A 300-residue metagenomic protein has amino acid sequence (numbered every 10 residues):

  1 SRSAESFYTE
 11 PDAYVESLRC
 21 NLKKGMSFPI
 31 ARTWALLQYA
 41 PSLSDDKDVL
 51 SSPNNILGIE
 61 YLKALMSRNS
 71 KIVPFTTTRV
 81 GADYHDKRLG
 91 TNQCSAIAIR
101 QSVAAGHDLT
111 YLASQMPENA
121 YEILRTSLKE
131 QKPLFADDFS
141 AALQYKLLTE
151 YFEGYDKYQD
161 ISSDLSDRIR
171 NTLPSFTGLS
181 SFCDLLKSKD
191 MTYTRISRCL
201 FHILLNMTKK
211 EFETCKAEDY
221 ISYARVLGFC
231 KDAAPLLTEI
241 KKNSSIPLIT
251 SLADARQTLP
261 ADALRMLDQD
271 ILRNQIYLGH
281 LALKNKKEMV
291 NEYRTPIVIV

Functional and structural regions predicted by a protein language model:
S1-V300: Active-site cores that bind ATP or allylic diphosphates and position pyrophosphate for catalysis
